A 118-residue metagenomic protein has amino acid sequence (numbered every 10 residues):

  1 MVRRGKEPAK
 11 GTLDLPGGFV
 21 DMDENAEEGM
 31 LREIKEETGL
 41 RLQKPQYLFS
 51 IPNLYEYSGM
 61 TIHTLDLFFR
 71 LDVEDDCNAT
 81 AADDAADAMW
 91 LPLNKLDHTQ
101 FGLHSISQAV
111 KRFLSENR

Functional and structural regions predicted by a protein language model:
M1-D14, L42, V73: N-terminal strand-loop-strand
R4, G17, L93: Active-site donor-binding loop signature of nucleotide-sugar glycosyltransferases
L13, F19-V20: Gly/Ser/Thr-rich beta-alpha loop segments that engage phosphate groups in nucleotides
V20-Q43, N53-H104: Unchanged
Q46-S50: Conserved S-adenosyl-L-methionine
G102-R118: Charged phosphate-binding loop/patch that engages nucleotide di/tri-phosphates or the phosphate backbone of nucleic
